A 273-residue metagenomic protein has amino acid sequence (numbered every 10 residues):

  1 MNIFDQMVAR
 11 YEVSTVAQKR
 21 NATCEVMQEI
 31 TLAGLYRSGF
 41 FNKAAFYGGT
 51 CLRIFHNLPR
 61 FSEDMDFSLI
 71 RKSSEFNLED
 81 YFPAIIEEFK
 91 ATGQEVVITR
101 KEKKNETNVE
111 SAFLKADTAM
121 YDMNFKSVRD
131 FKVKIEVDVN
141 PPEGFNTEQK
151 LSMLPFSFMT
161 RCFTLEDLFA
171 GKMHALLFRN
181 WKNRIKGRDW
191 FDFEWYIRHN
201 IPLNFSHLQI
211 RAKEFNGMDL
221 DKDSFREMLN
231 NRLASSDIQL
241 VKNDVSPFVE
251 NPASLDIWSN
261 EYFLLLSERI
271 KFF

Functional and structural regions predicted by a protein language model:
M1-E29, G34-A44, F55, K72-F273: Structured mid-to-C-terminal alpha-helical surface segments
G49, H56-L78: Catalytic metal-binding acidic patch
